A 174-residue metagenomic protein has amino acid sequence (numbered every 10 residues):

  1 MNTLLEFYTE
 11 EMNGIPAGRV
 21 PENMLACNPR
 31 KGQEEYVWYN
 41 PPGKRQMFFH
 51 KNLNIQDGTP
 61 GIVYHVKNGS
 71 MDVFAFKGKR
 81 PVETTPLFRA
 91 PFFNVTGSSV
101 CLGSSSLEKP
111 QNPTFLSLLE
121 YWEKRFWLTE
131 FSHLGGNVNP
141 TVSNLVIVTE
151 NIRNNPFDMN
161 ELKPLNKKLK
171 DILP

Functional and structural regions predicted by a protein language model:
M1-P113: Compact alpha/beta protein-protein interaction domains typified by the UBC
V82-P174: Domain-scale recognition of soluble eukaryotic interaction modules
